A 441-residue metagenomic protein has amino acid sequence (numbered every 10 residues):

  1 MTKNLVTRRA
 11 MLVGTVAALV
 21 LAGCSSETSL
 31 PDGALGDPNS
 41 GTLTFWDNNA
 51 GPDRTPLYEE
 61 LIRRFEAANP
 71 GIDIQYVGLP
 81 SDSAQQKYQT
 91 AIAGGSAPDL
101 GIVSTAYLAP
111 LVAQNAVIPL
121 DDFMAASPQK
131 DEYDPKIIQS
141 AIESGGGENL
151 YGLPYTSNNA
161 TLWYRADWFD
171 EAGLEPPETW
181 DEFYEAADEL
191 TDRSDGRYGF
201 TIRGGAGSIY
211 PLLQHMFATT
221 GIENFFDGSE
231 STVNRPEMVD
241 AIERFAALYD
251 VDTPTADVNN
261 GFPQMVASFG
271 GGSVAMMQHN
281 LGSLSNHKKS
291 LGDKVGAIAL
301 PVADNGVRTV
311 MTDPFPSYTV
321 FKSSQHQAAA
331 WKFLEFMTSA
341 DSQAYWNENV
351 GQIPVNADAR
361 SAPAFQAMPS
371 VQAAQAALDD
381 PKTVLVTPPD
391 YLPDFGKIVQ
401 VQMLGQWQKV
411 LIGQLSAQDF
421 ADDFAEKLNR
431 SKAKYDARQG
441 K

Functional and structural regions predicted by a protein language model:
R63, A67, E148, A172 (+4 more regions): Extracytoplasmic/periplasmic substrate-recognition and gating elements
R64-Y133, E171-E178, S268, G272-M276 (+3 more regions): Extracytoplasmic "Venus flytrap"/periplasmic binding protein-like
P98-D99, S127-D167, Y198, V307-V310 (+1 more regions): A structural signal for short loop-to-beta-strand junctions that line the ligand-binding cleft of periplasmic/secreted
A106-N159, L212, G296-I298, Q366-M368: Hinge/lid segment of periplasmic solute-binding proteins
P135-A141, I298, E348-V401, A437-K441: Long, aromatic- and glycine/proline-rich binding clefts that accommodate carbohydrate-like moieties
I142-Y155, A160, D181-S231, V274: Extracytoplasmic/periplasmic solute-binding protein
D170, V384-K441: Conserved C-terminal helix/tail region of periplasmic/extracytoplasmic solute-binding proteins
A187-E189, R193, S229-V258: Glycine-centered hinge/linker elements that transmit conformational signals in sensory and ligand-binding systems
